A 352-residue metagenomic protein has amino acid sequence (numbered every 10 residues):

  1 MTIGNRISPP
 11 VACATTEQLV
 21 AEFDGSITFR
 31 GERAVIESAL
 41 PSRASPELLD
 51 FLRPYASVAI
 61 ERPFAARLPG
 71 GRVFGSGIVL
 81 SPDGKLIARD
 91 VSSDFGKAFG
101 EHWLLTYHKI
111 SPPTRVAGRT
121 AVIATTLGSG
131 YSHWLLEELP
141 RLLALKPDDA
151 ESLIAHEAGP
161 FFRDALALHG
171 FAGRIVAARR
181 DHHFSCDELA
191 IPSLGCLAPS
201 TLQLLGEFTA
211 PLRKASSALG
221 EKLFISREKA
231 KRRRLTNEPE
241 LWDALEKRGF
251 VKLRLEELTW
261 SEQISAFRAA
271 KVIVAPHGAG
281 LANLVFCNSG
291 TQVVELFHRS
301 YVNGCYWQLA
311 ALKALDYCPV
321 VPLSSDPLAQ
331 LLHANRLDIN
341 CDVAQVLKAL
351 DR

Functional and structural regions predicted by a protein language model:
M1-R352: The feature primarily captures lumenal catalytic ectodomains of type II secretory-pathway glycosyltransferases
